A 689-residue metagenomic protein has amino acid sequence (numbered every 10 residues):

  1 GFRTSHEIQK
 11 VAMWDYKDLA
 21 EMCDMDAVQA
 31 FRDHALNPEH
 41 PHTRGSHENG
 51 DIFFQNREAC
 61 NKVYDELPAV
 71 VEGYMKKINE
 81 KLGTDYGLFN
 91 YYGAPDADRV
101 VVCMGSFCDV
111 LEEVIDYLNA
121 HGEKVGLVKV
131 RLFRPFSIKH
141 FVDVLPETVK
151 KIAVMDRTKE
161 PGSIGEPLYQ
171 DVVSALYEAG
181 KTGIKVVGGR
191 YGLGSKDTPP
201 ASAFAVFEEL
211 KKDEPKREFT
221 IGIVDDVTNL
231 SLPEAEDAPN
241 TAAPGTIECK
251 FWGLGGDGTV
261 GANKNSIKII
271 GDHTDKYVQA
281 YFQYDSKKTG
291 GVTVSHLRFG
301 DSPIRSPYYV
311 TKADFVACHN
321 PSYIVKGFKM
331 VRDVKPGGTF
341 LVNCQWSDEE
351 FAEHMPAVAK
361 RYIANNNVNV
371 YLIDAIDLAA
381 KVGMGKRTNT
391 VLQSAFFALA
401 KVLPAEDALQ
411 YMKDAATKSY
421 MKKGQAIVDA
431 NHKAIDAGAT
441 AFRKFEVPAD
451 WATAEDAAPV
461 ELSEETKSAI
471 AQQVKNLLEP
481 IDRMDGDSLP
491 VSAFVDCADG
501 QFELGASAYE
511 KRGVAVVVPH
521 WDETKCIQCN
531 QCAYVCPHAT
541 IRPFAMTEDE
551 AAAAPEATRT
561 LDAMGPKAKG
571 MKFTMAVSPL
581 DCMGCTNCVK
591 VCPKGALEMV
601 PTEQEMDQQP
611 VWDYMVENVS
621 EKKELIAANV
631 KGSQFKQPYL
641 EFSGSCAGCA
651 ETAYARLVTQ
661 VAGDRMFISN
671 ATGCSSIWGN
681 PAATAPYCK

Functional and structural regions predicted by a protein language model:
G1-A30, K185, S195-E236, A430-A452: Structural signature of the thiamine diphosphate
G1-Y91: Conformationally flexible catalytic loops at phosphate/diphosphate-handling active centers
E72-G222, H296-R298, A313-F315, P336-N389 (+2 more regions): Thiamine diphosphate
M75-R99, E112, L232-T246, A508-Y509 (+1 more regions): Glycine-/acidic-rich phosphate or pyrophosphate-binding loops and their flanking alpha/beta elements
L82-Y92, V125-G126, K181-V187, E214-V224 (+6 more regions): Flexible, glycine/charged-enriched surface loops at secondary-structure junctions
P135-F136, T148-K151, M155-E166, A243-G255 (+3 more regions): Active-site cofactor/cluster-binding pocket
M421-C582, V589-F667, T672-K689: Ferredoxin-type iron-sulfur electron-transfer modules and their immediate structural context
